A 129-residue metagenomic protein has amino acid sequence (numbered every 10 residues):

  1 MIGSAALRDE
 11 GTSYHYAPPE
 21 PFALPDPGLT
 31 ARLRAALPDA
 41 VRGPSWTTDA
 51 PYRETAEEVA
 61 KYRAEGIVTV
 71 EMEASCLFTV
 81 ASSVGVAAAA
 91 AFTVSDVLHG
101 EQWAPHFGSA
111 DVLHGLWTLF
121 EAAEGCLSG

Functional and structural regions predicted by a protein language model:
M1-G129: Glycine-rich phosphate- or other oxyanion-binding loops that anchor nucleotides, phosphorylated ligands
